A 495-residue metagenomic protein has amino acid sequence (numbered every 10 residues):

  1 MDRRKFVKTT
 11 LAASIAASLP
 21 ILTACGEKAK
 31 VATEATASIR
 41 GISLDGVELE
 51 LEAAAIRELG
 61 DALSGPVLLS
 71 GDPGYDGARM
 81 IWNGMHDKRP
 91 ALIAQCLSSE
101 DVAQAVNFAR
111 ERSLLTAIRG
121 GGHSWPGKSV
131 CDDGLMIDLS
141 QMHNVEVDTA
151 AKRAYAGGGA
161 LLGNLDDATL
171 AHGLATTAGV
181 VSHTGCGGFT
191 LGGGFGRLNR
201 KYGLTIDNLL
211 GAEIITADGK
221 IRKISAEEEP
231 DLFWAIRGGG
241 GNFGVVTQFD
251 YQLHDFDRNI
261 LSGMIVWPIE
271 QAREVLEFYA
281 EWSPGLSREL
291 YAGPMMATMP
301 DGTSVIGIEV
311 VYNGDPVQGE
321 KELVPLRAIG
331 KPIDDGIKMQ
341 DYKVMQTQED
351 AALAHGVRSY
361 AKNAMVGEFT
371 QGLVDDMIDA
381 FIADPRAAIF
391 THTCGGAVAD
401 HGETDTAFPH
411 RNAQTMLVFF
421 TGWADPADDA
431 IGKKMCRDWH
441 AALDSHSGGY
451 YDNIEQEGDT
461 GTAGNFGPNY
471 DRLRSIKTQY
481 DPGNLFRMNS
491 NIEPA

Functional and structural regions predicted by a protein language model:
D2-A495: Soluble FAD-dependent oxygen oxidases
